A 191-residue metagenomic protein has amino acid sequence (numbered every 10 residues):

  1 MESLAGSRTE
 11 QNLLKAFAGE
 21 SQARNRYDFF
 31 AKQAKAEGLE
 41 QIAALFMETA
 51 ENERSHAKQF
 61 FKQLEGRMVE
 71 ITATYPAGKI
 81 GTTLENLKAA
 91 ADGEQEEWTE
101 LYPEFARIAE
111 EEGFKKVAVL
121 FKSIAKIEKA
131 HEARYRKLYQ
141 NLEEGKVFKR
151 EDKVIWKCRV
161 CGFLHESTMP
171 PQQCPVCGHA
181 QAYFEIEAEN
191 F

Functional and structural regions predicted by a protein language model:
M1-F191: Non-heme di-metal
